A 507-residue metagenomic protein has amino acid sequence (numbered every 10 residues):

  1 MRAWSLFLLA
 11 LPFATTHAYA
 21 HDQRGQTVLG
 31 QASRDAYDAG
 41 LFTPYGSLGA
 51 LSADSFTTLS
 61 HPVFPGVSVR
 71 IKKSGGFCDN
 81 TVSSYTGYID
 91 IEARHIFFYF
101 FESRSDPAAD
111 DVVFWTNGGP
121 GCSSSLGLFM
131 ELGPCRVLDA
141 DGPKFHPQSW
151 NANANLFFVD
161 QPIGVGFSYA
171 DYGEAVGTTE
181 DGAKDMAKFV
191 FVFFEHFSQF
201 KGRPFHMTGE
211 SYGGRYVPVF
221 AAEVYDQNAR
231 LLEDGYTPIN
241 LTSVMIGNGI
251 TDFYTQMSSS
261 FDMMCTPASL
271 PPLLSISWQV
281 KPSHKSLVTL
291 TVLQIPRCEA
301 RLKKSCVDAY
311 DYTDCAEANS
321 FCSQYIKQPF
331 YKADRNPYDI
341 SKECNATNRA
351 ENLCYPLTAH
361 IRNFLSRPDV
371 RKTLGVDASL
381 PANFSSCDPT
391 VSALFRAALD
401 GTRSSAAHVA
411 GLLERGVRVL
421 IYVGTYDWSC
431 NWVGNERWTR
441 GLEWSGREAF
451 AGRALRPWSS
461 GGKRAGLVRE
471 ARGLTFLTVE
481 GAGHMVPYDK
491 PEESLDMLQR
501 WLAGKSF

Functional and structural regions predicted by a protein language model:
R2-F507: Terminal and linker regions of secretory-pathway proteins
